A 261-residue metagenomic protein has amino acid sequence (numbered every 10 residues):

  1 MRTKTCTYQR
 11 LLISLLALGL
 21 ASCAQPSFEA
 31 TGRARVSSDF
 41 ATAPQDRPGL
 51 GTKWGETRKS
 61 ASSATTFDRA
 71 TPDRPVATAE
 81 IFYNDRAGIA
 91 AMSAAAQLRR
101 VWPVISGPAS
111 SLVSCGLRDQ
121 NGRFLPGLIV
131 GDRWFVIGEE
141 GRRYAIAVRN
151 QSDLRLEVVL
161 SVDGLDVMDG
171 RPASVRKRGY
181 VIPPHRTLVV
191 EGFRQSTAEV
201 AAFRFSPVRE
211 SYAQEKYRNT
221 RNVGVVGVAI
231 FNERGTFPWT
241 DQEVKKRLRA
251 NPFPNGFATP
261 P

Functional and structural regions predicted by a protein language model:
R2, A21-P261: Intrinsically disordered, low-complexity segments enriched in small/polar residues
R2-L12: Bacterial N-terminal signal peptides that target proteins for export
I13-G19: Bacterial N-terminal signal peptides
